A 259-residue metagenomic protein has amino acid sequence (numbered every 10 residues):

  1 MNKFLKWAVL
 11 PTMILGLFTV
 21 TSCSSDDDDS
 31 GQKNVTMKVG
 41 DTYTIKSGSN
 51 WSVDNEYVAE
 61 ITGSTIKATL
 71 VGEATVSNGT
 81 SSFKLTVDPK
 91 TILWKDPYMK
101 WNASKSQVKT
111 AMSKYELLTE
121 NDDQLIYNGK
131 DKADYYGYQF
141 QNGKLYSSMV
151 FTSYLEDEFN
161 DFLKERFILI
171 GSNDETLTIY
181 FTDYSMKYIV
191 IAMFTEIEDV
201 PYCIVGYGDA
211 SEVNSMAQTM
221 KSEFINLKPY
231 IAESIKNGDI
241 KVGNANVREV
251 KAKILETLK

Functional and structural regions predicted by a protein language model:
M1-T42: Bacterial Sec-dependent N-terminal signal peptides
S25-T42, I61, T69-V71, S77-I170 (+1 more regions): Short helix/turn-capping signatures at newly exposed starts of structured segments
Y43-T62: Change to "...patches in solvent-exposed regions of secreted, membrane-anchored, or virion-exposed structural
S77, A192-E198: Short, exposed beta-strand-loop hairpins at the edges of beta-sheets in extracellular/periplasmic proteins
N142-S147, M186, E196-V200: Coil-to-beta-strand transition motifs
E165-I189: Short Gly/Thr-rich strand-loop-strand
D199-S215: Short, hydrophobic/proline-enriched secondary-structure or compact coil segments at domain edges
